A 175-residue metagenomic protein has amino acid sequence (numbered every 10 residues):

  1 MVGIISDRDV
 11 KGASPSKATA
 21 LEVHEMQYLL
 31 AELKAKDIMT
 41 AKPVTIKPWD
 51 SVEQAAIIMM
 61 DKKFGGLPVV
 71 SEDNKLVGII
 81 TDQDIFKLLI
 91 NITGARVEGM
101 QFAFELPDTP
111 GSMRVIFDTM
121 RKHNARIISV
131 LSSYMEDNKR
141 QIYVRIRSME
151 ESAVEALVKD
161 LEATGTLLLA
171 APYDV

Functional and structural regions predicted by a protein language model:
M1-D9, M59, L67-Q83: A glycine-centered beta-loop-beta connector
I4, I38, L67, I79 (+2 more regions): Generic beta-strand hydrophobic packing signal
R8, G12, K36, E53 (+8 more regions): Solvent-exposed alpha-helical segments within well-ordered globular domains of core cellular machineries
R8-Q27, D84-E98: A short, polar/charged loop-to-alpha-helix boundary motif
E25-I58, V69-E72, L76, F102-T109 (+1 more regions): Bateman/CBS regulatory modules and CBS-like beta-alpha motifs in cytosolic regions of diverse proteins
S51, M60-K63, I90: Amide-forming acyltransferase catalytic core, primarily the GNAT-like/NAT-type and related acyltransferase folds
I92-V175: A conserved regulatory-domain signal marking ACT and ACT-like small-molecule sensing domains and adjacent regulatory
